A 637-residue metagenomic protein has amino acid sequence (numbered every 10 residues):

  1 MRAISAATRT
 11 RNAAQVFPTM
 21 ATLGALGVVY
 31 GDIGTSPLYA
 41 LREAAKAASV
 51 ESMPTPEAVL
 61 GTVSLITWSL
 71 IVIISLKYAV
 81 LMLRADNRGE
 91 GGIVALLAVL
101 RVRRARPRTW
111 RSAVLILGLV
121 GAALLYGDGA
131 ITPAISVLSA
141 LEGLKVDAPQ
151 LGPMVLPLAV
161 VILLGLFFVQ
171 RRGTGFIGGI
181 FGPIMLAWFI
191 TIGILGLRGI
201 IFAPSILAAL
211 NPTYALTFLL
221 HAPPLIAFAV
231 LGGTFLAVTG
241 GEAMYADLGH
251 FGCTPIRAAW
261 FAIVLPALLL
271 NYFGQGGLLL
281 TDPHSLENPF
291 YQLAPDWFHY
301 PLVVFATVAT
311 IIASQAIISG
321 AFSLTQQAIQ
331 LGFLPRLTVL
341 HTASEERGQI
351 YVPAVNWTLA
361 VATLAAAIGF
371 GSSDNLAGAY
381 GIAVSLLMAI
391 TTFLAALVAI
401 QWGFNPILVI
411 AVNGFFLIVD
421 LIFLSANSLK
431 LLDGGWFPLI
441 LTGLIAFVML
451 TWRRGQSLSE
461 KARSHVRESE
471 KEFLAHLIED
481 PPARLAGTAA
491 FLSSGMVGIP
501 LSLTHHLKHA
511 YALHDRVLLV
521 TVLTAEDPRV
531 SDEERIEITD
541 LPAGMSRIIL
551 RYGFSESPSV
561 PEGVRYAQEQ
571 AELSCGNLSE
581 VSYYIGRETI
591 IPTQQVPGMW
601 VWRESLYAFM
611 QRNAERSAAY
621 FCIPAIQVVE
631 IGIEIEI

Functional and structural regions predicted by a protein language model:
M1-I637: The structured alpha-helical core of multi-pass membrane proteins
